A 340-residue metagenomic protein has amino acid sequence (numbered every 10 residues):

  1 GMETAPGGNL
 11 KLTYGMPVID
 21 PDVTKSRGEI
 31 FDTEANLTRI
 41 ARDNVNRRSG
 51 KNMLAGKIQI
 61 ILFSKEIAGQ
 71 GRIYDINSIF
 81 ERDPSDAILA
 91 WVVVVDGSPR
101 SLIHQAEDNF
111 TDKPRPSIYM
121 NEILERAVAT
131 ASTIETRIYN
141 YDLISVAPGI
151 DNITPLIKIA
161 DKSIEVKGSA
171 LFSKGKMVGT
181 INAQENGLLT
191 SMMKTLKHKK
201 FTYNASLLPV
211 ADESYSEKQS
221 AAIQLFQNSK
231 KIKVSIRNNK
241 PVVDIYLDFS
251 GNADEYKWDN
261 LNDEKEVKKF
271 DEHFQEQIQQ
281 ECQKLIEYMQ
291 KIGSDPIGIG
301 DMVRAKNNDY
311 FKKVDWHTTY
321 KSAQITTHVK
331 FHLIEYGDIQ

Functional and structural regions predicted by a protein language model:
G1-Q340: Membrane-proximal alpha-helical signals and transmembrane carboxylates
